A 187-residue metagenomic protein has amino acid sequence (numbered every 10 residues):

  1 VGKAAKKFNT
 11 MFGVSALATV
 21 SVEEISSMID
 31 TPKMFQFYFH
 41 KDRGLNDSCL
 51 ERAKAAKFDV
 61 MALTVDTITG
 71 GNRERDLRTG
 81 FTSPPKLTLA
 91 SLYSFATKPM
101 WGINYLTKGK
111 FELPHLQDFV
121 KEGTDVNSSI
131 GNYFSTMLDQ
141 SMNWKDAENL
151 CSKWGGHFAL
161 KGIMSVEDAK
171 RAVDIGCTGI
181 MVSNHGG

Functional and structural regions predicted by a protein language model:
V1-G179, G186-G187: Active-site entrance/lid segments in N-terminal catalytic domains of soluble metabolic enzymes
